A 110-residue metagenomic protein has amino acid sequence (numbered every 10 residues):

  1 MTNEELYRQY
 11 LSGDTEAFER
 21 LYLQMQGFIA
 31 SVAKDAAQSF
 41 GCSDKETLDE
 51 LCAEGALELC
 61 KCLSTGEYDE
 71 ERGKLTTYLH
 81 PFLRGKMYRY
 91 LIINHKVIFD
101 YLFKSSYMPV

Functional and structural regions predicted by a protein language model:
M1-I98: Alpha-helical promoter-recognition and RNA polymerase-docking modules of transcription initiation factors, dominated by
D100-V110: Internal acidic/polar
